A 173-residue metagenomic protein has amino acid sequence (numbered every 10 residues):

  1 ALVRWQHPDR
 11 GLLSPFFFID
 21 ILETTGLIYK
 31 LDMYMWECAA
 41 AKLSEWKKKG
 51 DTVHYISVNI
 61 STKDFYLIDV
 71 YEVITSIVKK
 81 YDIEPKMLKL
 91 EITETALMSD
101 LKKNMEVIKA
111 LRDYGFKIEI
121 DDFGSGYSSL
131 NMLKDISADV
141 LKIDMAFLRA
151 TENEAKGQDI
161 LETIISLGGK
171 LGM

Functional and structural regions predicted by a protein language model:
A1-I19, A39, A96: A short, well-structured catalytic beta-strand-centered motif of the EAL phosphodiesterase domain for c-di-GMP
L2, I77-T151, I165-M173: The catalytic core of metal-dependent phosphodiesterases that act on cyclic dinucleotides
H7, F18, V58, D122 (+1 more regions): Signature for phosphate-centric chemistry
G11-P15, T24, I120-L133, G157: Catalytic-site-adjacent helices and loops of nucleotide signaling machinery
F16-D20, Y29, K109, Q158: Conserved long alpha-helical elements within nucleotide-processing catalytic cores of c-di-GMP signaling and class III
F17, I21, C38, N59-T62 (+3 more regions): Cyclic nucleotide signaling catalytic output domains
L27-K103: Catalytic core of bacterial c-di-GMP phosphodiesterases, primarily the EAL and HD-GYP domains, capturing alpha-helical
D32, V70, I74, N104 (+2 more regions): The cytosolic transmitter module of two-component sensor histidine kinases
